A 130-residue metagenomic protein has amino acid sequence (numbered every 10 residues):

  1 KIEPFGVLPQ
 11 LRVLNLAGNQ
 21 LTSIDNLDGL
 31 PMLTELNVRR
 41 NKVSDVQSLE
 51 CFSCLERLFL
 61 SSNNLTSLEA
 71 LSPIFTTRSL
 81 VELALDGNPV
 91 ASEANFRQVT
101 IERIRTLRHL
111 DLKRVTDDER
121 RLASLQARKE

Functional and structural regions predicted by a protein language model:
K1-N15: LRR N-terminal entry segment and analogous cap-like coil->beta motifs
I2-F5, I24-L27, V46-L49, L68-I74 (+1 more regions): Canonical leucine-rich repeat
L8, G18, L30, F52 (+3 more regions): Structural signal for repeat-unit boundaries in curved repeat scaffolds
L11-L16, L33-V38, L55-L60, L80-L85 (+1 more regions): Conserved hydrophobic beta-strand positions in leucine-rich repeat
S72-N88: Repeat-solenoid scaffold signature
V90-E130: Membrane-proximal C-terminal cap and juxtamembrane stalk of leucine-rich repeat ectodomains
